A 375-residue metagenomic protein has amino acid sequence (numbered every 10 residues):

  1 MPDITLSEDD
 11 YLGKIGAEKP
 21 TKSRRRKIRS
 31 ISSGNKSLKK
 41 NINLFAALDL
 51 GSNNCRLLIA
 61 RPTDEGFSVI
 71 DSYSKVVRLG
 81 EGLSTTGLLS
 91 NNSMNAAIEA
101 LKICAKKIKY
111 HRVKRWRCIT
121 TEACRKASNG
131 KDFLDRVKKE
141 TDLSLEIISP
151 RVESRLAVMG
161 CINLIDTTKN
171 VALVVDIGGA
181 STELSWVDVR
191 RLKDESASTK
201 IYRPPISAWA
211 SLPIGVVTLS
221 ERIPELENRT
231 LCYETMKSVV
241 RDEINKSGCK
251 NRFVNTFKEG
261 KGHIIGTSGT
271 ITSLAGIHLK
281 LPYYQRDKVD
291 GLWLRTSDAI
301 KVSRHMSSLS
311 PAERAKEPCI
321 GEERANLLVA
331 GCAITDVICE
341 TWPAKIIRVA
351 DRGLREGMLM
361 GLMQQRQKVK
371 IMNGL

Functional and structural regions predicted by a protein language model:
M1-L44: Non-catalytic pre-domain segments flanking phosphatase-related domains
D3-I4, F45, P62, R78 (+6 more regions): Helical "lid/coupling" subdomains associated with nucleotide-phosphate turnover
S37-K39, A47-D49, V174-D176, T256: Replace "in large, NTP-powered and nucleic-acid-processing enzymes" with "in large, NTP-powered factors and other
N43-G66: N-terminal basic/disordered segments at the start of proteins
L48-N54, V175-S181, R190, G215 (+2 more regions): A short acidic Gly-Thr/Ser loop motif
N53, K114, K345: Short acidic/polar active-site loop segments enriched in Thr and Asp
G66-V77: N-terminal glycine-rich anion-binding loops that anchor highly charged ligand groups
